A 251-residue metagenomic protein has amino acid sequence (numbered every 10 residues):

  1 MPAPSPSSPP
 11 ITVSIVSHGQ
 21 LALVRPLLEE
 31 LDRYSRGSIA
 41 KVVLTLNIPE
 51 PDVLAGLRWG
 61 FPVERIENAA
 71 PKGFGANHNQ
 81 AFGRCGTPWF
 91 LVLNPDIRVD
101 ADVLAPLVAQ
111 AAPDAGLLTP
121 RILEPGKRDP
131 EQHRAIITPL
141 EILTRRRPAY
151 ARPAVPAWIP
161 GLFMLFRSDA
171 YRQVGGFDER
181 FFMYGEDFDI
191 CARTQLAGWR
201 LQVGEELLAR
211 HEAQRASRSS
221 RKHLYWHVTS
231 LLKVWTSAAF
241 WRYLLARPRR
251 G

Functional and structural regions predicted by a protein language model:
E29-I39: Short, acidic, metal-binding catalytic loop of nucleotide-sugar glycosyltransferases
I39-P49, I66-N68: Short beta-strand/loop segment that forms part of the nucleotide-sugar
N68-C85: Glycine-rich, basic loop-to-helix element that forms the pyrophosphate-binding segment of sugar-nucleotide handling
F90: Short aromatic/hydrophobic "clamp" motif used to bind/position activated sugar donors
D102-E131: Conserved donor NDP-sugar-binding/catalytic core segment of glycosyltransferases
I136-A157: Short, flexible, basic/aromatic active-site loop/helix in glycosyltransferases
W158-G175, R180-L208: A short, conserved alpha-helix in the catalytic core of glycosyltransferases
A192-G251: Active-site-adjacent helix/loop segment of glycosyltransferases that harbors family-specific signature motifs
